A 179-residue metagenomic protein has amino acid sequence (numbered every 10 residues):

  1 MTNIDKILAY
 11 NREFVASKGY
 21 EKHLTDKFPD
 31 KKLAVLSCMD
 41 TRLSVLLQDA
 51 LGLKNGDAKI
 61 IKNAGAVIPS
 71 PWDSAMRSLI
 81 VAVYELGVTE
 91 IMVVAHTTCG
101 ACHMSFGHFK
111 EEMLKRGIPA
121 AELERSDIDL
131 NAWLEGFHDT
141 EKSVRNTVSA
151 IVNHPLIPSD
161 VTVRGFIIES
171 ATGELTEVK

Functional and structural regions predicted by a protein language model:
M1-K31, A66-M76, V83-L86, A101-K179: Divalent-metal-activated hydrolytic enzyme cores
F28-R42: N-terminal low-complexity or amphipathic/hydrophobic leaders
K32-V35, A58-K59, T89-M92, R164-G165: Structural motif
L36-C38, K62, V94-H96, F166-E169: Short beta-strand segments
D40-R42, T97-A101: Gly/Ser/Thr-rich loops at beta-strand to alpha-helix junctions that form or flank small-molecule/cofactor-binding
Q48-L53: Short Gly/aromatic-enriched secondary-structure transition segments
K59-V67: A short, structured active-site edge motif that brings together acidic residues
Y84-H96: Ordered, amphipathic secondary-structure segments that act as subunit-interaction surfaces in large macromolecular
